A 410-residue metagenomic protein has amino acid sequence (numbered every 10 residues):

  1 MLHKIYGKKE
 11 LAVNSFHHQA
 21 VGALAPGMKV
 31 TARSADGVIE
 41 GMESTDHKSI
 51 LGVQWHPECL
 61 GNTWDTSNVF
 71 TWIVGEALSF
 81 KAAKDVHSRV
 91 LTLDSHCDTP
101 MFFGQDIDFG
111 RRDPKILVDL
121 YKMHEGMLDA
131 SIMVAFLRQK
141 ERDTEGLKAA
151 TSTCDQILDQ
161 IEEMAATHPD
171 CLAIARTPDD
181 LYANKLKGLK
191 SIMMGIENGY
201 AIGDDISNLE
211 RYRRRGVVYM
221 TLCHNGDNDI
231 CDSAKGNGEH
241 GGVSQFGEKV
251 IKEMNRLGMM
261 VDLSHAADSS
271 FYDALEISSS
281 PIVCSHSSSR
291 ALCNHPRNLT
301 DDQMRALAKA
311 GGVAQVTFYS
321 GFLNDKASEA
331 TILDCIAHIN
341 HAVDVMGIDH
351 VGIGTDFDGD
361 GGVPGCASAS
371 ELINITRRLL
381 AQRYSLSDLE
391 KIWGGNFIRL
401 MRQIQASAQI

Functional and structural regions predicted by a protein language model:
M1-K84: Amide-donor transfer/coupling interface in amidating biosynthetic enzymes
S15-Q19, V53-P57, T92-T99, A266 (+1 more regions): Histidine-centered catalytic micro-motifs
H47, M127-L128, V217-Y219, L257-M259 (+2 more regions): Glycine-enriched alpha-helix->loop->beta-strand junction motifs that scaffold or abut catalytic
F80-E239, N294-I353, F357-I410: N-terminal hydrophobic targeting/anchoring segments and the immediately downstream early-domain regions of hydrolases
A173, M259-A266: Catalytic beta/alpha-barrel core
D229-V243, A267-L275: Active-site-adjacent beta->alpha loops and helix N-cap segments on the catalytic face of soluble alpha/beta enzymes
H240-L257, A274-C284, V345, I375-R378: Alpha-helix-loop-beta-strand connector modules within alpha/beta enzyme cores
D268, E276-P281, H286-S289, H295-A308: Acidic, glycine-rich loop-and-beta core segments that form the ion-binding/anion-interacting portion of active sites
